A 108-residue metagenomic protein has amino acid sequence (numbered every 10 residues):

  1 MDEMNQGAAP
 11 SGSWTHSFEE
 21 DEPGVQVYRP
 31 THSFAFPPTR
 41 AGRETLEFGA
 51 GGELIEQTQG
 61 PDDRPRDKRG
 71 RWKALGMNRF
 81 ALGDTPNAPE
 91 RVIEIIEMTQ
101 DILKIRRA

Functional and structural regions predicted by a protein language model:
M1-A108: Lipid interaction determinants
